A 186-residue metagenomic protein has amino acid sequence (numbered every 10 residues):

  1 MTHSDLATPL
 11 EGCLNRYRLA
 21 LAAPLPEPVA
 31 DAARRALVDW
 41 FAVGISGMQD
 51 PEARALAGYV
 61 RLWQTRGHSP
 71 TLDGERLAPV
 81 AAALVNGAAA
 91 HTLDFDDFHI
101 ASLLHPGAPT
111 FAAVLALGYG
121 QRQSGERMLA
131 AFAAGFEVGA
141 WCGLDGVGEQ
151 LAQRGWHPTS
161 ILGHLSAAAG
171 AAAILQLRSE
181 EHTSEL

Functional and structural regions predicted by a protein language model:
T2-S179, S184: N-terminal core-entry segment
